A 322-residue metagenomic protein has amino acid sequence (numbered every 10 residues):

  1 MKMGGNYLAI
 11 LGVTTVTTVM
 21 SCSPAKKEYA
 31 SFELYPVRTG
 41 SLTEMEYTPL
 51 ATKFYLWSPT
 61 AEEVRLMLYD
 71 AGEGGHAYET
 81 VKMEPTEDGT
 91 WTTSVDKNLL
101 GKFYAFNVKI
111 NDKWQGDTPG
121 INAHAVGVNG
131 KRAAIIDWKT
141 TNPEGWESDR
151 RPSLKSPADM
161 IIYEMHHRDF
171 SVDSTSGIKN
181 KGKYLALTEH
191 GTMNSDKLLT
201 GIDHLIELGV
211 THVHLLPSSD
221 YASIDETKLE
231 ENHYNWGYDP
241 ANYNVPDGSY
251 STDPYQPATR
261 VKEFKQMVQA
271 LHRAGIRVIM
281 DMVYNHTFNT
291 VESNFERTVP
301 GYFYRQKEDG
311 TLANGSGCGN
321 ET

Functional and structural regions predicted by a protein language model:
M1-A9: Bacterial N-terminal signal peptides that target proteins for export
V19-S21: C-terminal motif of bacterial Sec signal peptides marking the signal peptidase cleavage site
P24-P49, P85-E189: The feature marks proteins involved in alpha-glucan
L50-F54: Structural beta-strand segments of beta-rich domains
W57-V64, L99: Short proline/glycine-enriched turn/loop motifs at strand-loop junctions of beta-rich domains
R65-M67, N107: Beta-strand signatures of extracellular beta-sandwich domains
Y69-G75, N111: Change "in extracellular beta-sheet-rich domains … of secreted and cell-surface proteins" to "in beta-sheet-rich domains
R168-T322: Substrate-binding/active-site clefts of carbohydrate-active enzymes
